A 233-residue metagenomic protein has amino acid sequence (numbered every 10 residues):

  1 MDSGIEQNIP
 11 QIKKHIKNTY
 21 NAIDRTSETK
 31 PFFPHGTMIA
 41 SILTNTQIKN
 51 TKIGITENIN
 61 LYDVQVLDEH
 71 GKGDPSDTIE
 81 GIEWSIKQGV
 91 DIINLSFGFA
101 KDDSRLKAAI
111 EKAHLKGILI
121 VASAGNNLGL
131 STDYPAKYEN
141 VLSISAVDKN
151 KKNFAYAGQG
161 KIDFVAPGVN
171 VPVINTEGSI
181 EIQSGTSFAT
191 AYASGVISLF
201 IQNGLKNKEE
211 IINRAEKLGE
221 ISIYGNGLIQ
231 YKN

Functional and structural regions predicted by a protein language model:
D2-S3, I118, D133-L205, I212: Extracellular S/T/G-rich loop segment that most often corresponds to the catalytic His/Ser-adjacent loop
G4-N18, T26-P75, Y138-N140, N150 (+3 more regions): Subtilisin-like serine protease catalytic core
G4-Q7, A22, I48-K49, L67-G71 (+5 more regions): Solvent-exposed loop/turn segments at secondary-structure junctions within structured extracellular/periplasmic domains
S27-T37, N127, E181-A193: Gly/Ser-rich catalytic serine loop of serine hydrolases
P31, K72-N94, S104-I120, G129-S145 (+1 more regions): Mature extracellular/periplasmic domains of secretome proteins
G36, A40-L43, I79-I82, K107-I110 (+5 more regions): Extracytoplasmic/secreted envelope proteins and their assembly/folding machinery, especially bacterial periplasmic
I86, V90-L95, S104, K116 (+3 more regions): C-terminal subdomain of the subtilisin-like protease fold in secreted/lumenal serine endopeptidases
